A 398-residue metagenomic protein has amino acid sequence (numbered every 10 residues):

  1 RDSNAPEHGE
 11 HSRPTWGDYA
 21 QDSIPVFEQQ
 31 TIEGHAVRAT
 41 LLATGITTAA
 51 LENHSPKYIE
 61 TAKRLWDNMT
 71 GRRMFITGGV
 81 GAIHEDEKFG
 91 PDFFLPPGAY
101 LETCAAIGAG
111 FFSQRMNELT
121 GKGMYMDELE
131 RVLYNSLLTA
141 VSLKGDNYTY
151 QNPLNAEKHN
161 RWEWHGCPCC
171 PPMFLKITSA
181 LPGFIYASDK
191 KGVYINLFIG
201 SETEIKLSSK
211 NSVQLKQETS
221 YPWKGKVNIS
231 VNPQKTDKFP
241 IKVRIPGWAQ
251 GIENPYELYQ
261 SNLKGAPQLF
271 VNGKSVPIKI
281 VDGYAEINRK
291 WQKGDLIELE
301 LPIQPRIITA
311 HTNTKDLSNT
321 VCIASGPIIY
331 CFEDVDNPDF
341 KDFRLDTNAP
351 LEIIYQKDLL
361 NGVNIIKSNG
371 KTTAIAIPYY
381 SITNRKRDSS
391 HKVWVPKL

Functional and structural regions predicted by a protein language model:
R1-G9, T61-G78, R131-S142: Long, well-ordered core segments of solenoidal/helical folds
A5-T44, T48-K57, M74-A106, W162-P171: Solvent-exposed loop and edge beta-strand segments that line ligand/cofactor-binding and catalytic clefts
L41-P56, F93-P97, G108-G121, G183-A187 (+1 more regions): Well-ordered alpha-helical scaffold segments within catalytic/enzyme domains
P56-E60, G123-D127: Short, solvent-exposed positions on alpha-helices
A62, D127-N135, A140-N232, E253-V271 (+5 more regions): C-terminal beta-rich recognition modules with glycine/proline-rich loops and embedded aromatic residues
D237-Q260: Surface-exposed beta-strand/loop patches in extracellular or lumenal glycoproteins
